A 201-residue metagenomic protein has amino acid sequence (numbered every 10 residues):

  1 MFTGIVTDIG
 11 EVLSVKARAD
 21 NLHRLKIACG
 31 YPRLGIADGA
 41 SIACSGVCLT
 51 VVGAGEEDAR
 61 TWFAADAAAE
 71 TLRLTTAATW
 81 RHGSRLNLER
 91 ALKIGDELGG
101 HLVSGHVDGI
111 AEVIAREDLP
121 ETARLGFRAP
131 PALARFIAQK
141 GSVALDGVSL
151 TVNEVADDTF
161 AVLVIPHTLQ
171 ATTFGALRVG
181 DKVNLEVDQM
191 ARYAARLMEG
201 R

Functional and structural regions predicted by a protein language model:
M1-R201: Conserved loop->alpha-helix
